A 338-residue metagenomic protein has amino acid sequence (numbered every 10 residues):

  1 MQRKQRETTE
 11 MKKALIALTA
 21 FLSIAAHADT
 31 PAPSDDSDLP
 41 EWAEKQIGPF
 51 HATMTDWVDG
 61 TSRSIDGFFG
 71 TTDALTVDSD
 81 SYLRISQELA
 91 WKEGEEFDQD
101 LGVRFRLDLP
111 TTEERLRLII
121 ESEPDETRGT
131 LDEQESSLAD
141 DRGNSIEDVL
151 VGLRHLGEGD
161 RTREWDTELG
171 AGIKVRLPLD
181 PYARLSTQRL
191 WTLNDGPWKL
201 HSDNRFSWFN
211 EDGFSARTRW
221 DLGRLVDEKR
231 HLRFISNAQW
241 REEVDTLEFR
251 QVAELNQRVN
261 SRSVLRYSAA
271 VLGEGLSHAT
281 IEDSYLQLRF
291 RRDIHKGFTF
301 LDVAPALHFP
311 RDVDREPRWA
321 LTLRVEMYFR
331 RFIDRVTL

Functional and structural regions predicted by a protein language model:
M1-S62, T72-D73, I333-L338: Cleavable N-terminal export/targeting peptides
D29-P31, D98-Q99, L107-E113: Internal hydrophobic scaffold segments of catalytic domains
D38-Q46, T111-R250, V264-L265, A269-V271 (+5 more regions): Outer-membrane pore/translocation modules
D38-T72, T76-R106: Short glycine/proline- and aromatic-enriched beta-strand/turn motifs that initiate or cap beta-hairpins
S79-A90, G94, N256-P310, D314-Y328: Transmembrane beta-strand segments of outer-membrane beta-barrel domains in Gram-negative and organellar OMPs
W91-E93, P124, R161, V175 (+2 more regions): Residues that cap or initiate secondary-structure elements
G102, R106, D148-G152, R330 (+1 more regions): Generic internal hydrophobic packing segments that stabilize the cores of diverse globular domains
V103, L107, T187-R189, L222 (+3 more regions): Long, compositionally biased, intrinsically disordered segments
